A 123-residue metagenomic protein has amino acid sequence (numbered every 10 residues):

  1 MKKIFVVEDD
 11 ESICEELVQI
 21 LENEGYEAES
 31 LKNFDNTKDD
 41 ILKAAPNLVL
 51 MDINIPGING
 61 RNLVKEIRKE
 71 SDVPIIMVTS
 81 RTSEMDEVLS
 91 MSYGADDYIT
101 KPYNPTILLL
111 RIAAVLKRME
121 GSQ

Functional and structural regions predicted by a protein language model:
M1-G121: N-terminal/domain-start alpha-helical segments
